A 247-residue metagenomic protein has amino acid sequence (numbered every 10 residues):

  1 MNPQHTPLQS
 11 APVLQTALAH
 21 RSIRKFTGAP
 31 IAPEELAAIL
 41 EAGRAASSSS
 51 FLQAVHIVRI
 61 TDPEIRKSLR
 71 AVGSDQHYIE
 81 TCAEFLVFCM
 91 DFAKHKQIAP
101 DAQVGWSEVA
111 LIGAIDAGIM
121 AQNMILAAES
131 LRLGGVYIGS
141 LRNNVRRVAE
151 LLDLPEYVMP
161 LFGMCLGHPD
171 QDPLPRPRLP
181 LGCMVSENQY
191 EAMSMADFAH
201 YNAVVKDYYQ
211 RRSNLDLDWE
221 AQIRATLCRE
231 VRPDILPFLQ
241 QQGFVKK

Functional and structural regions predicted by a protein language model:
M1-K247: Acidic, surface-exposed loops and disordered segments
